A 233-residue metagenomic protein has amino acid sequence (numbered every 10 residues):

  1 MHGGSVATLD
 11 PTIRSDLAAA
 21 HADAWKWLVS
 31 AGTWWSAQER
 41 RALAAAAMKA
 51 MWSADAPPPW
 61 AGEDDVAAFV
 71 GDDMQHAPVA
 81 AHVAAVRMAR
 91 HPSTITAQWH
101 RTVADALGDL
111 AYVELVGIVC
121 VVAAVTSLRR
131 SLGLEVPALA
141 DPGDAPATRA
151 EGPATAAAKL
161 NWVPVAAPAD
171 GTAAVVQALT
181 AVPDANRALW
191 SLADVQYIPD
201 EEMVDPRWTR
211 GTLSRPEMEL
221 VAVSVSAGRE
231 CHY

Functional and structural regions predicted by a protein language model:
M1-Y233: Hydrophobic alpha-helical segments
